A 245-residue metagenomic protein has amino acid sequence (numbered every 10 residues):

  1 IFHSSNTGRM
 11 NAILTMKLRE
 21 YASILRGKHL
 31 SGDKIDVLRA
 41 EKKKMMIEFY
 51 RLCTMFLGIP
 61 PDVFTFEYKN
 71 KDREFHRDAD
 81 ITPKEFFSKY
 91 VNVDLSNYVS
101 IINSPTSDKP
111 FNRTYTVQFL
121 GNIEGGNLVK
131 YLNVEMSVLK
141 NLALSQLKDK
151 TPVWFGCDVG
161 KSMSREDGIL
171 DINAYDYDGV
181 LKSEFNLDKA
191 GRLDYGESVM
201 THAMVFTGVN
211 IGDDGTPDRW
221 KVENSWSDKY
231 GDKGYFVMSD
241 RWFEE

Functional and structural regions predicted by a protein language model:
I1-E74: Papain-like cysteine protease catalytic cores
I47, R51, L57-E245: Active-site signature of cysteine proteases
